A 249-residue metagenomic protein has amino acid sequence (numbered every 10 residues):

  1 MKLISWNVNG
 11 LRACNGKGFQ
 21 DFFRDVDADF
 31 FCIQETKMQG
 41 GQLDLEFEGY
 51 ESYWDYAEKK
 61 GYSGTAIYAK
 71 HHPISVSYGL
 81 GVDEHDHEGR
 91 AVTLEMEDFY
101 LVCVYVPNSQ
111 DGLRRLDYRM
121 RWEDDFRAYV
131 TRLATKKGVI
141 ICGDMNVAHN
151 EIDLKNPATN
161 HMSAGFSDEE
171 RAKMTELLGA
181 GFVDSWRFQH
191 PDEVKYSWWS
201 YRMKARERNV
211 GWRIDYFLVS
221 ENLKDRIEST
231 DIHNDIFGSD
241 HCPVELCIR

Functional and structural regions predicted by a protein language model:
M1-F47, E51, A57-S63, Y78 (+1 more regions): N-terminal, active-site-proximal structural segment of metallo-dependent hydrolase catalytic domains
M1-N9, D98-Q110, C142: Active-site-proximal beta-strand elements of phosphoester/diester hydrolases
N7, F23-G41, L101, V130-E151 (+4 more regions): Active-site beta-strand/loop signature of hydrolases that rely on acidic residues for catalysis
K37, Q42-S109: Structured beta-strand-rich core segments of catalytic domains in phosphoester-bond hydrolases
E51, D125-V210, I214: Metal-dependent phosphoesterases centered on the DNase I-like endonuclease/exonuclease/phosphatase
K60-S75, E193, A205-D225: Conserved beta strand-loop-helix elements of the APE1-like EEP
K70, L94-E97, S220-E221, S239 (+1 more regions): Active-site beta-strand termini and strand-to-loop segments that position acidic
G81-V82, P107-E123, A158-M162: Surface-exposed cleft-lining segments at the edges of enzyme active sites
